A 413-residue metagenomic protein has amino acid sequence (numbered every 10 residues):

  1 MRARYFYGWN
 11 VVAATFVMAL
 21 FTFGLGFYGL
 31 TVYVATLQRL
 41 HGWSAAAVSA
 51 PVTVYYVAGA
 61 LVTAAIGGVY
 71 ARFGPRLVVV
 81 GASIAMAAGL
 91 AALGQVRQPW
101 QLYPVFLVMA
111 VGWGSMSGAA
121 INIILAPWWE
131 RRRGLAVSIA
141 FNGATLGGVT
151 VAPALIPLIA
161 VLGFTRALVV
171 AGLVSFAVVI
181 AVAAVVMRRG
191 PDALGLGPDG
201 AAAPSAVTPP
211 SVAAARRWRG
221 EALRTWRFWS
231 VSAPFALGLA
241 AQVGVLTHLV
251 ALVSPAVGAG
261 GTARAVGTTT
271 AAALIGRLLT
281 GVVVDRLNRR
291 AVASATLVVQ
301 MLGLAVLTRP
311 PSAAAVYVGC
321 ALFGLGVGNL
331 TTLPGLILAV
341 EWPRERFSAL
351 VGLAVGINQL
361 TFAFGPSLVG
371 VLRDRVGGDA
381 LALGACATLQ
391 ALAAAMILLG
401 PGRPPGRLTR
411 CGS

Functional and structural regions predicted by a protein language model:
N10-A45, I66, A152, V245-V250: Extracytoplasmic
L30-V34, L223-L278: Extracytoplasmic gate region of multi-pass secondary transporters
L37-Q38, V69-Y70, T150, A154-L162 (+3 more regions): Interfacial helix-cap and linker-helix signal at transmembrane-aqueous boundaries of multi-pass secondary transporters
V62-G74, R277-N288, R373-D374: Helix-to-loop junctions at the C-terminal end of transmembrane segments in multipass secondary transporters
I84-R97, V299-P311: C-terminal ends and interior cores of transmembrane alpha-helices in multi-pass membrane transporters/permeases
S115-W129, N329-W342: Intracellular juxtamembrane helix-capping segments at the cytosolic ends of symmetry-related transmembrane helices
A144-P191: Helix-loop-helix hairpin linking two adjacent transmembrane segments in secondary transporters
G261, T269-A273, L279, R286-I337: C-terminal transmembrane helical hairpin of 12-TM major facilitator-type secondary transporters
